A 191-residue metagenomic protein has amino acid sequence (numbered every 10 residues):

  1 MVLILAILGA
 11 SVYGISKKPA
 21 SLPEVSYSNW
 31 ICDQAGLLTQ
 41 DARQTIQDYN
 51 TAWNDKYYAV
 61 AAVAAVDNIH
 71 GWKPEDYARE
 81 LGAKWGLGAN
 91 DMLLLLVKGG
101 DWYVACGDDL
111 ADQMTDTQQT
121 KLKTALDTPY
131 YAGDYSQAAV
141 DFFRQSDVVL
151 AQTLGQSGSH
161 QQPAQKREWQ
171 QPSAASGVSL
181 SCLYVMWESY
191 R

Functional and structural regions predicted by a protein language model:
M1-S11: Hydrophobic membrane-insertion alpha-helices, especially the h-region of bacterial N-terminal signal peptides
I4, A174-C182: Alpha-helical transmembrane segments of integral membrane proteins
S11-A175: Folded, non-transmembrane soluble domains that reside on the lumenal/extracytoplasmic side of membranes
C182-R191: Juxtamembrane interface at the cytosolic side of transmembrane helices
